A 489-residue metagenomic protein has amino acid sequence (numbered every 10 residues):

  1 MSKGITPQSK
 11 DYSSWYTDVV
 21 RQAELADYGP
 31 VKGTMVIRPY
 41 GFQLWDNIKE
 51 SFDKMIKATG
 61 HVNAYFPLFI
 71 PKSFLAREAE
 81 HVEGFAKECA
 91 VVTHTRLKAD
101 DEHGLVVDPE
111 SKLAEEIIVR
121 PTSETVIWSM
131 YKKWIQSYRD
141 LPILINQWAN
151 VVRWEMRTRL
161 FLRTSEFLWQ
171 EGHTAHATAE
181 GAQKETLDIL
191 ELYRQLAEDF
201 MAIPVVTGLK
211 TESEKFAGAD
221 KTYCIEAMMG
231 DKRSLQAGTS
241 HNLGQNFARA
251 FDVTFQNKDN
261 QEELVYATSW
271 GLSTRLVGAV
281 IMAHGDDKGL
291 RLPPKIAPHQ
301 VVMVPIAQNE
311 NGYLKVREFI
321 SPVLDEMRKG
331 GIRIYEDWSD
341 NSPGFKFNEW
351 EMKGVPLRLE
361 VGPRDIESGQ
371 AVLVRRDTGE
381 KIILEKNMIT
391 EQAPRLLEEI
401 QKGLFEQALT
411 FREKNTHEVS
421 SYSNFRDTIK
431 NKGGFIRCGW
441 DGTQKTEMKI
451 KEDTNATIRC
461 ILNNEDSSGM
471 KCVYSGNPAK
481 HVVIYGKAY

Functional and structural regions predicted by a protein language model:
M1-Y489: NTP/phosphate- and nucleic-acid-binding module
